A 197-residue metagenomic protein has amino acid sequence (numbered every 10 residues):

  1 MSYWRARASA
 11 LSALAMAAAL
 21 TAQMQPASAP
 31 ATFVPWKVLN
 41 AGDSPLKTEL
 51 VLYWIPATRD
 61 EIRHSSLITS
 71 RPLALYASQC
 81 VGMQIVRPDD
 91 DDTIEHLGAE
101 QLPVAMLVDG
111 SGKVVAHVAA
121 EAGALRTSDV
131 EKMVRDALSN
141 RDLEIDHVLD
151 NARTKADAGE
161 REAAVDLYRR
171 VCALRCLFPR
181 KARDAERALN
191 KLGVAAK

Functional and structural regions predicted by a protein language model:
M1-A13: Bacterial N-terminal signal peptides that target proteins for export
A29-Y76: Local sequence-structure signature of Cys/Sec-based thiol-disulfide redox active-site neighborhoods
K47-L50, D91-V108: Structural micro-motif
D60, L143, A188-K197: Alpha-helical linker/edge segments of TPR/alpha-solenoid repeat scaffolds and analogous pre-/post-domain helices
E100-R141: Non-catalytic, surface beta->alpha helical segment in thiol-disulfide oxidoreductase systems
V118-E121, C172-D184: Short solvent-exposed coil/turn linkers within tandem alpha-helical repeat scaffolds
R141, L174-C176, A196: Alpha-helical junction/boundary sensor with strong preference for TPR arrays
L143-L174: Alpha-helical segment of the N-proximal tetratricopeptide repeat
